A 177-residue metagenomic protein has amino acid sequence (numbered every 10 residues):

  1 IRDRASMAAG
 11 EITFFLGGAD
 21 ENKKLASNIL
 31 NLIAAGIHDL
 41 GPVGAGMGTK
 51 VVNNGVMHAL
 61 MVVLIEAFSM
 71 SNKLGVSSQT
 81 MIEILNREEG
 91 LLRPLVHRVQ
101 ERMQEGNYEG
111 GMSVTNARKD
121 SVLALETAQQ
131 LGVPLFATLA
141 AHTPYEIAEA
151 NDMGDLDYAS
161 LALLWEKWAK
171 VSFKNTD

Functional and structural regions predicted by a protein language model:
I1-H58: Rossmann-fold dinucleotide-binding core
I1-S6, V96-V99, D177: Proteins with a high burden of low-complexity, intrinsically disordered sequence enriched in S/T/G/P/A and R, requiring
N31, N175-D177: ATP-dependent carboxylate/acyl-activation modules
A45-A169: Helical "substrate-binding/catalytic lid" subdomain of Rossmann-like NAD(P)-dependent dehydrogenases/reductases
